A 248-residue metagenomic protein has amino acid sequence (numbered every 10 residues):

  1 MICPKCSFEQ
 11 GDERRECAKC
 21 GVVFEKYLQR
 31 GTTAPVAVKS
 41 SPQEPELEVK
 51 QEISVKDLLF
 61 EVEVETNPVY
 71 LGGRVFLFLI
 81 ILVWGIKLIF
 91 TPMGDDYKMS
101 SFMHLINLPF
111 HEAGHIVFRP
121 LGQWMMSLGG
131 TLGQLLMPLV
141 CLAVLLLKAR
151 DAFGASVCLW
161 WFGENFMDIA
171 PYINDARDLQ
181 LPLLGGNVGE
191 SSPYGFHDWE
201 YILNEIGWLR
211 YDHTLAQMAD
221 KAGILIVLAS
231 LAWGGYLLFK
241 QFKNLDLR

Functional and structural regions predicted by a protein language model:
M1-A37: Cys/His-rich metal-coordination motifs, chiefly Zn-binding "fingers/knuckles"
C17, F110, M126: Short glycine- and Lys/Arg-enriched binding-loop motifs that mark or flank ligand-binding interfaces
E25, F118, Q134: Short, electropositive, low-hydrophobicity segments enriched in small/polar residues
T32-I53: Long, low-complexity intrinsically disordered regions
E48-V64: Short, Lys/Arg-rich, polar N-terminal cytosolic tail immediately upstream of the first transmembrane signal-anchor
F60-D95, W124-R248: Metalloprotease/metallohydrolase-associated module, dominated by Zn2+-dependent proteases
F90-N107: Interfacial/capping segments of alpha-helical transmembrane domains
H104-R119, G130: Active-site recognition of the HExxH zinc-binding catalytic motif
